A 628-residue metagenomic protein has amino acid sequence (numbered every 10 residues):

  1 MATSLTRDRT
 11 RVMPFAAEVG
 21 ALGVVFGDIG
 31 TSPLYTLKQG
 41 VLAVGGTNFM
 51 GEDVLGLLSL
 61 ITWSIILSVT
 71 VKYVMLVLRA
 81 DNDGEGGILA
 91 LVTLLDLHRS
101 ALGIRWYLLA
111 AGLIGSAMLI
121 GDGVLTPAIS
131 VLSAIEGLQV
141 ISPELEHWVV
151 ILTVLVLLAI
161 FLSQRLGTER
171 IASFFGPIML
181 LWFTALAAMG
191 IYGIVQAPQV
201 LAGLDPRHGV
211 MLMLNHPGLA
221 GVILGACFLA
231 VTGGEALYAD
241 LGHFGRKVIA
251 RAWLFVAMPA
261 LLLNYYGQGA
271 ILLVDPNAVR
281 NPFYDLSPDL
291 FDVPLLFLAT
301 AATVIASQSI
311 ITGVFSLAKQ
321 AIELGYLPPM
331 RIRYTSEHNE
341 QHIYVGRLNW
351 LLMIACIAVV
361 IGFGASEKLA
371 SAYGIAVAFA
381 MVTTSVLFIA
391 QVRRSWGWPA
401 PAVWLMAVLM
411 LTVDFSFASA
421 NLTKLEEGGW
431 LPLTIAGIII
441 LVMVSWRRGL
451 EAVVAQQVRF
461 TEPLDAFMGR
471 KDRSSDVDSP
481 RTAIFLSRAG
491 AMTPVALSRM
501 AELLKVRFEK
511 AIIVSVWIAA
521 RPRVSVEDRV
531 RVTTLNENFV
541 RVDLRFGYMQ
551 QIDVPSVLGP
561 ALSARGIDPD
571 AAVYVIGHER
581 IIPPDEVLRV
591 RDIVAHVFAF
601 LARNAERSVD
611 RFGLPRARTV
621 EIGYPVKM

Functional and structural regions predicted by a protein language model:
M1-M628: The structured alpha-helical core of multi-pass membrane proteins
